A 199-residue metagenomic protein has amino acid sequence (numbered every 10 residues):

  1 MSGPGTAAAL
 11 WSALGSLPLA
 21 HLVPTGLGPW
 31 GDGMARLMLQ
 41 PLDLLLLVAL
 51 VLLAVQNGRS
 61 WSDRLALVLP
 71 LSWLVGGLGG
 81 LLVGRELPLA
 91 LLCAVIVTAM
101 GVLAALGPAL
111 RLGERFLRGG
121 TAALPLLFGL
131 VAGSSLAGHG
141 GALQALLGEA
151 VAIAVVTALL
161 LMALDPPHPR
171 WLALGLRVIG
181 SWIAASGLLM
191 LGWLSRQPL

Functional and structural regions predicted by a protein language model:
M1-V48, S195-L199: Histidine-/acidic- and/or cysteine-rich, low-complexity loops and terminal segments associated with membrane
L27-L81: Juxtamembrane transmembrane-helix termini in multi-pass membrane transport proteins
G33-L45, R85-I96, Q144-V155: Structural signature of hydrophobic alpha-helical transmembrane segments
Q40, T98, L126-F128, A184: Divalent metal-coordination and catalytic microenvironments
N57-G113: Membrane helix-loop-helix hairpins that form the core translocation module of multi-pass transporters
L130-L143, L189-L199: Hydrophobic alpha-helical transmembrane segments in multi-pass integral membrane proteins
I153-P169: Transmembrane alpha-helical segments of integral membrane proteins
G175-S195: Final/C-terminal transmembrane alpha-helix of multipass membrane proteins
